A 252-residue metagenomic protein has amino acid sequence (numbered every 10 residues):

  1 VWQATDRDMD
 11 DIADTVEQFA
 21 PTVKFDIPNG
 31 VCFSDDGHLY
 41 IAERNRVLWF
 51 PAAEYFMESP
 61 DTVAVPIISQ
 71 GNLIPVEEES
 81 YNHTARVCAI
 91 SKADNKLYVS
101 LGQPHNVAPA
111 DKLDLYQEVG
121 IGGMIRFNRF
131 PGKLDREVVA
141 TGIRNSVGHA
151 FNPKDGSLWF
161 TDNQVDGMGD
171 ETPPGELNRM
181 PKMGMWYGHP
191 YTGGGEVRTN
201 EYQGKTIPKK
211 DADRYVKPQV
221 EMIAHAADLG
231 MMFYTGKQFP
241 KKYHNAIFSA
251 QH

Functional and structural regions predicted by a protein language model:
V1-N106, A227-H252: Acidic, Gly/Ser/Thr-rich repeat motifs that build Ca2+-stabilized beta-propeller blades
Q3-K24, A52-E79, L115-G148, G204-A224: Blade-edge beta-strand/turn elements of extracellular beta-propeller and related beta-sheet repeat scaffolds
L48, A85, Q103-D114, V119-K133 (+2 more regions): Beta-propeller domain segments
